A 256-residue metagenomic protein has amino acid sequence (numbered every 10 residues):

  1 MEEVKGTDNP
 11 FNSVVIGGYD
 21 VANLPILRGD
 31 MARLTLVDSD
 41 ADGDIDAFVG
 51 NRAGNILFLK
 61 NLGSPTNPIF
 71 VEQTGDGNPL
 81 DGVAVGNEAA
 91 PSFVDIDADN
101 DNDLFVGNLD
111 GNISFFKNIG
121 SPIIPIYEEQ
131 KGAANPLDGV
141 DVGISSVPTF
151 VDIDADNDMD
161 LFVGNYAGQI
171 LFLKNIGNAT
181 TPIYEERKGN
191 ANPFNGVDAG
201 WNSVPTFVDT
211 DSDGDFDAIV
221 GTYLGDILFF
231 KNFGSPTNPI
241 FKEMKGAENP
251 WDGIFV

Functional and structural regions predicted by a protein language model:
M1-G29, L62-G86, K117-G143, I176-G200 (+1 more regions): Blade-edge motifs of beta-propeller repeat domains
A22, A32-S39, A89-I96, S146-I153 (+1 more regions): Beta-propeller blade termini
L27-G29, G43, G50-G54, L59 (+3 more regions): Beta-propeller domains
D42, D46, D99-D103, D156-D160 (+2 more regions): Acidic carboxylate motifs that coordinate Ca2+ or other divalent cations, activating on Asp/Glu
A47-N51, L104-N108, L161-N165, A218-T222: Hydrophobic beta-strand segments that make up the repeating blades of beta-propeller and related beta-repeat
G54-N55, G111-N112, G168-Q169, G225-D226: Loop/turn residues immediately N-terminal
